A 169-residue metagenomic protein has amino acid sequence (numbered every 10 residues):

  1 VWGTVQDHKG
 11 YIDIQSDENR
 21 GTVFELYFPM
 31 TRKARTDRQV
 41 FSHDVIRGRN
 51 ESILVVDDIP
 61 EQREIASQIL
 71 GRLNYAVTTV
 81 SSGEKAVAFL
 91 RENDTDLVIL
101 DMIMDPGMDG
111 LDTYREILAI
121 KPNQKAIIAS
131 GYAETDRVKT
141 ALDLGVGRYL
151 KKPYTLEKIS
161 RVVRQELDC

Functional and structural regions predicted by a protein language model:
T4-Q6: Detector for a conserved hydrophobic position within an alpha-helical segment of the HATPase_c
K9-Q15: Glycine-rich ATP-binding loops of the HATPase_c
R20-T22: Glycine-rich GHKL/ HATPase_c ATP-binding element in histidine kinases
E25-L54, T140: Disordered, acidic interdomain junction associated with two-component signaling
E64-R72: Charged docking surfaces used in two-component/phosphorelay signaling
T79-L97, V138: Acidic, metal-coordinating helix/loop segments flanking the phosphotransfer/catalytic sites of two-component signaling
S81-K85, P106-D112: Acidic catalytic/metal-coordinating carboxylates
M108-A119, K125, S130-K151, L156-R161: Alpha4 helix (beta4-alpha4-beta5 surface) of REC/receiver domains from two-component response regulators
